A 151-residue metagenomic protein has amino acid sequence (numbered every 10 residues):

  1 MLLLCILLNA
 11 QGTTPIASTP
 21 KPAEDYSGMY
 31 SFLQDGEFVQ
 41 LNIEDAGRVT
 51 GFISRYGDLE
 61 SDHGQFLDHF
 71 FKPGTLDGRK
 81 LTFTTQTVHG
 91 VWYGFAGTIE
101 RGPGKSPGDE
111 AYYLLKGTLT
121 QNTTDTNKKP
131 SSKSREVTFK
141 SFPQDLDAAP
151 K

Functional and structural regions predicted by a protein language model:
M1-N9: Bacterial N-terminal signal peptides
T14-K151: Central antiparallel beta-sheet cores of small beta-barrel/beta-sandwich binding domains
